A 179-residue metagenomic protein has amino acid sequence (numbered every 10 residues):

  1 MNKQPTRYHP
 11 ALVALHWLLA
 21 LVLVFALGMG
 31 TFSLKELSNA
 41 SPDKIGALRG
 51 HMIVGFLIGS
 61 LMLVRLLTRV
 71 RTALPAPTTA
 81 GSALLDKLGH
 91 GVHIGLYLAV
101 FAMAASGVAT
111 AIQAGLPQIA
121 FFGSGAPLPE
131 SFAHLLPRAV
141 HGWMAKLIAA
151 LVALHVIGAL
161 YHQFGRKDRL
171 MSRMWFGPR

Functional and structural regions predicted by a protein language model:
M1-R179: Membrane-embedded alpha-helical bundles that constitute the cytochrome b-like, heme-associated redox core of multi-pass
